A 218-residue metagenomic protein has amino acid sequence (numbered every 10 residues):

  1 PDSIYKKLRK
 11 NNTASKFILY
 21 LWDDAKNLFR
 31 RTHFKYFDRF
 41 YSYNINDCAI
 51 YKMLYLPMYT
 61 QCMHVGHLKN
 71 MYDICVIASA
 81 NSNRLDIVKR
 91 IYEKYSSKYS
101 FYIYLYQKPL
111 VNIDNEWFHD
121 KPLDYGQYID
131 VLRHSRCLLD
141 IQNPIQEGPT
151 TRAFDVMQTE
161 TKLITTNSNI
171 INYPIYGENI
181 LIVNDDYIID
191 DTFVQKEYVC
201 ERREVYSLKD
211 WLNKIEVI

Functional and structural regions predicted by a protein language model:
P1-K7, L21-I175, S207-I218: Nucleotide-sugar donor-binding catalytic core of glycosyltransferases
N11-L21: Short beta-strand/loop segments at the ligand-binding rim of alpha/beta enzyme cores
H119, E147, I180, V199-R202: Short N-terminal micro-motifs specific to bacterial/archaeal maturation and metal-cluster initiation sites
L123, D185-D186: Short beta->alpha linker loops
N167, N184-D185: Short glycine/proline-rich, acidic loop/turn segments that cap or connect secondary-structure elements
P174-N184: Acidic, glycine-centered active-site loop in nucleotide-sugar glycosyltransferases
D186-I218: A charged, aromatic-enriched C-terminal amphipathic alpha-helix characteristic of glycosyltransferases across folds
